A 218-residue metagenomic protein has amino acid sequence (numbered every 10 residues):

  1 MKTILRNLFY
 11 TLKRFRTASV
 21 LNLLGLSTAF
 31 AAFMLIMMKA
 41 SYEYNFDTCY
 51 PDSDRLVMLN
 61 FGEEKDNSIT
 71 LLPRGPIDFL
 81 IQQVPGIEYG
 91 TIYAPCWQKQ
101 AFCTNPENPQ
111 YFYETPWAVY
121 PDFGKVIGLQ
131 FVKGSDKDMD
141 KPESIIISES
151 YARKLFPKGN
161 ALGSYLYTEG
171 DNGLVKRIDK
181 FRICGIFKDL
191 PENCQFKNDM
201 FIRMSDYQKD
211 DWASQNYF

Functional and structural regions predicted by a protein language model:
I4-F15: A short amphipathic helical element positioned immediately N-terminal to and/or at the very start of a transmembrane
R14-E43: Short, strongly hydrophobic transmembrane alpha-helices
T17, P85-Y89, N160: Glycine-centered tight turns that cap/initiate beta-strands
I36-C103, Q110, K209, S214-F218: Membrane-proximal extracellular/periplasmic loop immediately following the first transmembrane helix
E63-D66, P106-Q110, A152, I186-L190: Structural beta->alpha junctions
W117-K133, E143-F218: Mid-to-C-terminal secondary-structure elements that act as membrane-proximal/extracytoplasmic interface segments
